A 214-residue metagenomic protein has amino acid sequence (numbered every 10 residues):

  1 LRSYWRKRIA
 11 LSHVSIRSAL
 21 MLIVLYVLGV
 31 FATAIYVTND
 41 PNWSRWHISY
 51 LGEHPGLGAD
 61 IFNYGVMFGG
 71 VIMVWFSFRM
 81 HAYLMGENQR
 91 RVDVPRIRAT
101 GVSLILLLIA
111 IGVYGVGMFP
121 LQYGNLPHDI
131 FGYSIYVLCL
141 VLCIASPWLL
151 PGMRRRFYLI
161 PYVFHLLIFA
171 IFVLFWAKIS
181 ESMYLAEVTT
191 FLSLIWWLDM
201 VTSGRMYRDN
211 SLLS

Functional and structural regions predicted by a protein language model:
R2-G86: N-terminal topogenic module of multi-pass integral membrane proteins
A19-V27, F62-G65, G69, V102-I109 (+2 more regions): Hydrophobic alpha-helical transmembrane segments of polytopic
L28-T38, Y114-P120, I171-K178, L185: C-terminal TM-helix exit segments that contain a strictly Trp-centered aromatic cap at the helix terminus
L57-D60, L121-G132, W176-E187: Membrane-helix interface and helix-disruption motif detector
M80-L108: Cytoplasmic juxtamembrane regions at transmembrane-helix boundaries
I105-P151: Membrane-proximal helix-loop-helix units in multi-pass membrane proteins
P147-S214: Terminal transmembrane helical module of multi-pass membrane proteins
